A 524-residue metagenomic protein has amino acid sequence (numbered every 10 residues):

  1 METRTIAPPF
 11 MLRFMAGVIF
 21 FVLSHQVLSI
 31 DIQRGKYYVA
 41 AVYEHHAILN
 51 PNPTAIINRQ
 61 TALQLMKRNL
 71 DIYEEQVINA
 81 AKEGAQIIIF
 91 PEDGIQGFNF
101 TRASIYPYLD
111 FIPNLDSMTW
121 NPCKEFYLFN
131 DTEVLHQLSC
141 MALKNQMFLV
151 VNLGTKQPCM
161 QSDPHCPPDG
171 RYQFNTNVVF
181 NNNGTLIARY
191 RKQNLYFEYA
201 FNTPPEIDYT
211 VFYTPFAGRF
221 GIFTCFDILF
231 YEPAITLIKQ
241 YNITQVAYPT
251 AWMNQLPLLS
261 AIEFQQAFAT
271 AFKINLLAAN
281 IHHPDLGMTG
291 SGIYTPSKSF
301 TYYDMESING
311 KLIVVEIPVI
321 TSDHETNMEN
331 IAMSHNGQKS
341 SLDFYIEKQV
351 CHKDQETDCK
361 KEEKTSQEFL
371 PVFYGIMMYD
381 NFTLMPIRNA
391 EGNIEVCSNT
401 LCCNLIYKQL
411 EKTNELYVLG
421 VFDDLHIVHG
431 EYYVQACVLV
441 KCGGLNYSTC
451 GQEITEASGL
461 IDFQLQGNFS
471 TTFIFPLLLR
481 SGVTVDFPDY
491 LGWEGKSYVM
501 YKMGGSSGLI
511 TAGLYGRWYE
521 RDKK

Functional and structural regions predicted by a protein language model:
M1-M11: N-terminal secretory signal peptides that target proteins for export/translocation
E2, A62-N183, W252-N275, I281-P284 (+6 more regions): Cys-nucleophile CN-hydrolase/nitrilase-fold catalytic domain and related Cys-dependent amidase chemistry that acts on
E2, M15-Y38: N-terminal signal peptide
L28-I87: N-terminal active-site segment of His-dependent metallophosphoesterases
I30, D208-Y213, L405-Q409: Short, surface-exposed beta-strand/loop micro-motifs that present aromatic residues
Y37-A62, R189-K192, V211, G218-D227 (+2 more regions): Active-site-proximal beta-strand elements of phosphoester/diester hydrolases
L128-F129, E133-H136, C140-M147, L153-Q245 (+8 more regions): Active-site catalytic loop in hydrolytic enzyme cores
N280-K524: C-terminal beta-strand edge segments of enzyme domains
